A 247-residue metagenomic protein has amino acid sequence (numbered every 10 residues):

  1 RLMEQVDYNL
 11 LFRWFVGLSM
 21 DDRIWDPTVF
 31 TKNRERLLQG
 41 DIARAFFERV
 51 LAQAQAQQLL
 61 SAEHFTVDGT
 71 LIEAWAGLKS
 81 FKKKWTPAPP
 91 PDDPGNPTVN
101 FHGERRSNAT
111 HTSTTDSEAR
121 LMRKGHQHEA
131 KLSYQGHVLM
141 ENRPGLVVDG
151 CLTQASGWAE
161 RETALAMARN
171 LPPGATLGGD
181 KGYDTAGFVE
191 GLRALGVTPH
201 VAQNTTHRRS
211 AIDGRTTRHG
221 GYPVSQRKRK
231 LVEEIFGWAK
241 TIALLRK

Functional and structural regions predicted by a protein language model:
E4-D7, V16-G191: Polybasic low-complexity intrinsically disordered regions
L10-N33, P199, H207-V224: Phosphate-backbone recognition surface of nucleic-acid-processing proteins
P90, K181-K247: Helix-centered, glycine/charged polyanion-binding patches within enzymatic domains that contact phosphate-containing
